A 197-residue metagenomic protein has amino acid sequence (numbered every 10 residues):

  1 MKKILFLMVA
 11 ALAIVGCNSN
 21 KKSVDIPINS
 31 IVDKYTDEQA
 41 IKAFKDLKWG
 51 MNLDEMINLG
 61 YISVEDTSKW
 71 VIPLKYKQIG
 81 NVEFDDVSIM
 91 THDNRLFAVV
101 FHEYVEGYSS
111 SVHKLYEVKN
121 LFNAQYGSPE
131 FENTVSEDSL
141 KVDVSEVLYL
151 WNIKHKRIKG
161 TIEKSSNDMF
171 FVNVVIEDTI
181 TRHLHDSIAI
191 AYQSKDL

Functional and structural regions predicted by a protein language model:
M1-I4: Positively charged n-region of N-terminal signal peptides that target proteins for export
F6-V9: Sec-dependent N-terminal signal peptides
I14-G16: C-terminal motif of bacterial Sec signal peptides marking the signal peptidase cleavage site
N18-N20: Bacterial signal peptide processing site
K22-D33, P73-R95: Compositionally biased P/S/T/G-rich terminal and signal peptide-adjacent segments that lie outside catalytic cores
K22-T67, Y104-L197: Non-cytosolic coordination micro-motifs
M56, E65-G80: Acidic (E/D-rich), amphipathic helical modules within compact regulatory domains
